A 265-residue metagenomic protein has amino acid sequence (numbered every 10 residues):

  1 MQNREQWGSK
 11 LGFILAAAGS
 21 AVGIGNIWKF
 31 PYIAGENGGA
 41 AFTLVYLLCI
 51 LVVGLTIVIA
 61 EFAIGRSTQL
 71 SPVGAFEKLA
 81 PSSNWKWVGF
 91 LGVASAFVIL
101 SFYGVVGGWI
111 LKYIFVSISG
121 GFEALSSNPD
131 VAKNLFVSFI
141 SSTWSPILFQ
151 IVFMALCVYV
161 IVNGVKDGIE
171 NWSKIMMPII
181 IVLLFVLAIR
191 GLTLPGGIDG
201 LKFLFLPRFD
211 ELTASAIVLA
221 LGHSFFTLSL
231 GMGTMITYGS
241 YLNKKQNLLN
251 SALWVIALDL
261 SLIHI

Functional and structural regions predicted by a protein language model:
M1-W28, I57-F62, R66-L79, S83-F90 (+1 more regions): Membrane-interface "cap" regions at the ends of multi-pass membrane proteins
R4, I33-N37, P72-L91, G104-V162 (+2 more regions): Inter-helical loop and helix-membrane interface segments of multi-pass membrane transporters/permeases
E5, A34-A60, S145-P146: Extracellular loop-to-transmembrane helix junctions
G12-L48, G233-G239, N250-L253, A257-L260: Transmembrane helix-boundary motif of multi-pass solute transporters/channels
Y46-G54, S95-S101, G107-I118, F149-V162 (+1 more regions): Hydrophobic core segments of alpha-helical transmembrane domains in multi-pass membrane transport and ion-translocation
I57-F76, I151-G168, T193-L201, F225-L248: Juxtamembrane interface elements at the cytosolic ends of transmembrane helices in multi-pass membrane proteins
A132-S141, V182-M232, Y241-Q246, N250: Helix-loop-helix junctions that connect adjacent transmembrane segments in multi-pass membrane transporters
I263-I265: Conserved small/polar residues in nucleotide/adenosyl-binding loops
